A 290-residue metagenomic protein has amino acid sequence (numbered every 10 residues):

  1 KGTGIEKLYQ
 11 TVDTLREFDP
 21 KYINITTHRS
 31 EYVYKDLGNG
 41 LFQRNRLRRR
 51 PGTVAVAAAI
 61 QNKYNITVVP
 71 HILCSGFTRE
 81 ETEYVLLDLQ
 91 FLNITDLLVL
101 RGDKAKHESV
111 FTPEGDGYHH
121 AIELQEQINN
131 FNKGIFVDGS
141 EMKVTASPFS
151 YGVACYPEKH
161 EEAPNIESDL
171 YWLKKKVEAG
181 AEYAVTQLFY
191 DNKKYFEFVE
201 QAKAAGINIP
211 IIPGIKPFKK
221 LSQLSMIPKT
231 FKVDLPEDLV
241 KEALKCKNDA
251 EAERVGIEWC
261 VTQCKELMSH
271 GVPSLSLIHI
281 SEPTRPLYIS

Functional and structural regions predicted by a protein language model:
K1, T26-S30, L73-S75, G102-K104 (+5 more regions): Active-site beta-loop-alpha junctions enriched in small/polar residues
T3-L15, E80-L86, P164-K175, I257-C264: Short, acidic/polar
Q10-T26, E178: Catalytic domains of carbohydrate-active enzymes, especially glycoside hydrolases
K21-P51, A105-P113, E182-Y195: Glycine-rich, proline-tolerant flexible connector loops at the mouths of alpha/beta enzymes
I23, L89, K176, G180 (+2 more regions): Conserved, mostly hydrophobic/aromatic
R49-A55, R79-E81, A105-L124, G139-S140 (+1 more regions): Active-site-adjacent beta->alpha loops and helix N-cap segments on the catalytic face of soluble alpha/beta enzymes
G102, G115-P148, V153-A163, D169 (+2 more regions): Active-site pocket-lining/capping segments in soluble small-molecule metabolic enzymes
H279-S290: Single conserved hydrophobic/aromatic residue that forms the stacking wall/gate of nucleotide- or nucleobase-binding
